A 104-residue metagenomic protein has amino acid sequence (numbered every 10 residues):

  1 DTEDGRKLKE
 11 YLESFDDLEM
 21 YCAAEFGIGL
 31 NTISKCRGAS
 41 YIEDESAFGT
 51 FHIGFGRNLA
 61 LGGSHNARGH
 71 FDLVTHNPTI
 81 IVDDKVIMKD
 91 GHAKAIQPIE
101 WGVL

Functional and structural regions predicted by a protein language model:
D1-L104: Metal/cofactor-centered catalytic core regions of large enzymes
